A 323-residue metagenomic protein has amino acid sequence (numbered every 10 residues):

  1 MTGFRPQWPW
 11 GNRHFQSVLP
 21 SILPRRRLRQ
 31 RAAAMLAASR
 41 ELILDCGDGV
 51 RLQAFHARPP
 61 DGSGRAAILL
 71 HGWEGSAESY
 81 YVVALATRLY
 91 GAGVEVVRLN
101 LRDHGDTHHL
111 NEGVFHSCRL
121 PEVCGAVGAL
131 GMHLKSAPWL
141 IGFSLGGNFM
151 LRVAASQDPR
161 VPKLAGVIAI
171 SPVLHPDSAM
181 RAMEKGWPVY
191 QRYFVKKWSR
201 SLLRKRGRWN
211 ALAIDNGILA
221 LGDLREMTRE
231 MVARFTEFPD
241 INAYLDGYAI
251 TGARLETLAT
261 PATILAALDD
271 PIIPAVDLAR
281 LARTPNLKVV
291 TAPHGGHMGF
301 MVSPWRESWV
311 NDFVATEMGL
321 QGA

Functional and structural regions predicted by a protein language model:
S21-D61, M301-V302: N-terminal cap/lid segment of alpha/beta-hydrolase-fold proteins
R51, A57-L110: Short, surface-exposed "cap/lid" segments of acyl-processing enzymes
A86-R88, R102-W139: Catalytic nucleophile-loop/oxyanion-hole region of alpha/beta-hydrolase and closely related hydrolase-like folds
L134-F235: Alpha/beta-hydrolase-fold enzymes
E230-R254: Active-site nucleophile elbow and catalytic-triad environment of alpha/beta-hydrolase enzymes
L258, I264-A266, D270: Short beta-strand/loop motif that positions the catalytic acidic residue of the alpha/beta-hydrolase fold
R283-G299: Catalytic histidine neighborhood in serine/cysteine hydrolases with alpha/beta-hydrolase-type architecture
G295-W309: Catalytic histidine-centered segment of alpha/beta-hydrolase-like enzymes
